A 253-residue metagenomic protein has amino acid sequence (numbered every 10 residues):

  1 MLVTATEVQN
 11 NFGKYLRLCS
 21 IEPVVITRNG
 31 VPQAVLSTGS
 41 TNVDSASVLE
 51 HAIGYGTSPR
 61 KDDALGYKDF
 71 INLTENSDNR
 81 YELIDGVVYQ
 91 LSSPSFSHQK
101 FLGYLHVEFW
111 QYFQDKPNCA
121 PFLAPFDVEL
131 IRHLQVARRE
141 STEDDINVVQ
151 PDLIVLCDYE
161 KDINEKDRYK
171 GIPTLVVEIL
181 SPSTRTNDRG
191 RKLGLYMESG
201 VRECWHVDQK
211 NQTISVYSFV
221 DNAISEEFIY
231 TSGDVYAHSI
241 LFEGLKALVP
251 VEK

Functional and structural regions predicted by a protein language model:
V3-S20: The conserved cystathionine-beta-synthase
L18-I21, E75-S77: Short, small/polar residue-rich loop motifs at catalytic or cofactor-binding pockets
E22, R202: Short acidic/polar active-site loop segments enriched in Thr and Asp
I26-A34: A glycine-centered beta-loop-beta connector
R28, I84-D85, C157: A cytosolic small-molecule/anion-sensing beta-strand core signal
N42-D85: Polyampholytic, low-complexity intrinsically disordered segments
H51-K61, G103, V107, Q111-Y112 (+3 more regions): C-terminal interaction segment
D63, I84-H106: Nuclease catalytic cores
